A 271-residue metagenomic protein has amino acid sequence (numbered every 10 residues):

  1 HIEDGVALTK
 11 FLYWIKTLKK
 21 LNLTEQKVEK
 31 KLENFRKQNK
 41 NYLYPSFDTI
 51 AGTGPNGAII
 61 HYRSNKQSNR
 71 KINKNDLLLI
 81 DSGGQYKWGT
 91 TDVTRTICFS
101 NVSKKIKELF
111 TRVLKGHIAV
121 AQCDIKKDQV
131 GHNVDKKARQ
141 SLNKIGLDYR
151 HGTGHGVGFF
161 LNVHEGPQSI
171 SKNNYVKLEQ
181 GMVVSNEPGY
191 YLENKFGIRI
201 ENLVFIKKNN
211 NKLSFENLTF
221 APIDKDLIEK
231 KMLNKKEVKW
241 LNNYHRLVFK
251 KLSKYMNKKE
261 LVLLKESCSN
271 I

Functional and structural regions predicted by a protein language model:
H1-I271: Active-site neighborhoods and metal-handling regions in enzymes and metal-associated proteins
